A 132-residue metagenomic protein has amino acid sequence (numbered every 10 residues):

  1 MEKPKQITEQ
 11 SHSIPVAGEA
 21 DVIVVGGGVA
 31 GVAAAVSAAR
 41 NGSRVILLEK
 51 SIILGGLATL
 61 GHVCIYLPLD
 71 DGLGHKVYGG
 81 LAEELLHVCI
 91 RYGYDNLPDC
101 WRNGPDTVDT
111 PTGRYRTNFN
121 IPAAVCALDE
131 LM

Functional and structural regions predicted by a protein language model:
E2-P4, S11, A17-E19, S43-R44 (+1 more regions): Conserved N-terminal/central alpha/beta ligand/cofactor-binding core
V22-I46: N-terminal Rossmann-like FAD-binding beta1-loop-alpha1 element of flavoenzymes
